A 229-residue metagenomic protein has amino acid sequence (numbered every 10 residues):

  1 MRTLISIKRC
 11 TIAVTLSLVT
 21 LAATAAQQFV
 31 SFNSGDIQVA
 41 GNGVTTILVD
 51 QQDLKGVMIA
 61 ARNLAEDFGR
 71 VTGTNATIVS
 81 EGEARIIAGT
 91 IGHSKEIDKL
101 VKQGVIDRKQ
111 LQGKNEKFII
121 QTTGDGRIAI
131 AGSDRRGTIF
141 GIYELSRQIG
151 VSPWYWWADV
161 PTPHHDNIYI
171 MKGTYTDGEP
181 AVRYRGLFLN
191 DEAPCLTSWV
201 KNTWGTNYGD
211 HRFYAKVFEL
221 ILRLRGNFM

Functional and structural regions predicted by a protein language model:
M1-I7: N-terminal secretory signal peptides that target proteins for export/translocation
L4, I12-A13, A61, I142-E144 (+1 more regions): Composition- and surface-driven signal marking solvent-exposed, interaction-prone regions in large proteins
K8, G56, K95, P194-L196: A broad, structure-centric signal for solvent-exposed, well-ordered loop/edge residues that line or flank functional
T11, I59, N63, G137 (+2 more regions): Generic recognition of stable, solvent-exposed alpha-helical segments in well-folded globular domains
T11-A22: Bacterial N-terminal signal peptides
A25-E179: Contiguous, structured surface segment used for ligand recognition
S152-N207, R212-F228: An acidic-aromatic substrate-binding cleft motif
